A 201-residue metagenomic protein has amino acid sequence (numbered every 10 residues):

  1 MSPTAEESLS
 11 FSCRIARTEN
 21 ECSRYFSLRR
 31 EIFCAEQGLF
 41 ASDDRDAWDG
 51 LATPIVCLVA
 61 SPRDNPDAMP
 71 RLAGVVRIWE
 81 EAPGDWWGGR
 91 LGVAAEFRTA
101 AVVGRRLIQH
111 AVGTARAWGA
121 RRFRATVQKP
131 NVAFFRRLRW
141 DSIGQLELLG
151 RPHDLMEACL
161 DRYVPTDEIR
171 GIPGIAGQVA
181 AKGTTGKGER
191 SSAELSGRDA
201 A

Functional and structural regions predicted by a protein language model:
M1-R14, N65, R116-A117, K129-A201: Terminal substrate-recognition subdomain of acyl/acetyltransferases
N20, P83, K129-A133: Short alpha-helical
R30-D67: Active-site rim helix/loop that mediates acceptor-substrate recognition in acyltransferases
L51, G84, L149-H153: Short acidic/glycine-enriched loop/turn segments that link adjacent beta-strands
A52, W118-A120: Short, high-confidence coil segments that cap the C-terminus of an alpha-helix and link into the following beta-strand
V56, N65-E80, G84-G92: Conserved beta-strand in the GNAT
G88, F123-V127: Conserved hydrophobic beta-strand within the GNAT/NAT acetyltransferase core sheet that lines the active-site cleft
V93, T99-G113: Conserved acetyl-CoA-binding loop-helix of GNAT-fold acetyltransferases
